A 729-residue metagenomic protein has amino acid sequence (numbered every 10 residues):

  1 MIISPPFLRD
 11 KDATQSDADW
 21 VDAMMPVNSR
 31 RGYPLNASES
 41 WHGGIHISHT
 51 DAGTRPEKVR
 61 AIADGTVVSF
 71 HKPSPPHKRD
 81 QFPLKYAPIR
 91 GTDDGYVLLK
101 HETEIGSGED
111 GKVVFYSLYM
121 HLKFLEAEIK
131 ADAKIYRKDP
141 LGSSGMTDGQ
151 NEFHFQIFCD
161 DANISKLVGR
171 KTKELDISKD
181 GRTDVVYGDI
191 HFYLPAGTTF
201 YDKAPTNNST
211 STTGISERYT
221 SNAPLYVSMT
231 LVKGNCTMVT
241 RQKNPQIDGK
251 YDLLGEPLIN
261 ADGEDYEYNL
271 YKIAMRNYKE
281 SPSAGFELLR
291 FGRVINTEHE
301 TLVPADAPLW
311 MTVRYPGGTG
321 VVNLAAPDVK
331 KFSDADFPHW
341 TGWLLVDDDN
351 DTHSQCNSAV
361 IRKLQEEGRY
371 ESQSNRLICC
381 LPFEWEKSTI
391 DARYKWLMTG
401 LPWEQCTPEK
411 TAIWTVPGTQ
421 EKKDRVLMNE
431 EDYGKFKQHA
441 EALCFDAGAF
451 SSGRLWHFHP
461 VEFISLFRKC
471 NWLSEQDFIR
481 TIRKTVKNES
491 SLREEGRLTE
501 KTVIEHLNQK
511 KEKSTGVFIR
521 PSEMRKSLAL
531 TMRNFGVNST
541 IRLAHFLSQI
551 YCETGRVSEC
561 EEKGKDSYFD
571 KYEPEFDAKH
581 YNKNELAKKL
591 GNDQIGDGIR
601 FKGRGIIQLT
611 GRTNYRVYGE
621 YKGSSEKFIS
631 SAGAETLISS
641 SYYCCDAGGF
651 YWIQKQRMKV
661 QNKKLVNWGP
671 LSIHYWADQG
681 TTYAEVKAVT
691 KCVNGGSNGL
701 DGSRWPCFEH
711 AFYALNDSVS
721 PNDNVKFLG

Functional and structural regions predicted by a protein language model:
M1-A13, R55-V68: Low-complexity, highly charged intrinsically disordered N-terminal segments that act as targeting/localization
M1-P34, S40, D110, E126-E128 (+3 more regions): Cell-wall glycan-active module
P26-A61, K72-P88, H154-I157: Short glycine/threonine/proline-enriched tight-turn/helix- or strand-capping micro-motif at secondary-structure
H42-G44, P56, I62, D94 (+5 more regions): Extracytoplasmic
K58-A61, E128-K134: Residue-level "contact hotspot" at macromolecular interaction interfaces
I62, T66-E128, G145-I157, L225-V227 (+2 more regions): Zn2+-dependent peptidoglycan hydrolase active-site motif and core
G65, D132-L141: A structural signal for short beta-strand/turn segments enriched in small hydrophobics and glycine
D597-K627: A structural motif
